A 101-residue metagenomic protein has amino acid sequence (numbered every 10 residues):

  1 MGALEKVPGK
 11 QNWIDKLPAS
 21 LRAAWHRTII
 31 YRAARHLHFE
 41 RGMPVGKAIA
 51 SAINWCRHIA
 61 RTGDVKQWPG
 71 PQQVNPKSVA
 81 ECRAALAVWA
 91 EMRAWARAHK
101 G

Functional and structural regions predicted by a protein language model:
M1-G101: C-terminal alpha-helical interaction appendages
